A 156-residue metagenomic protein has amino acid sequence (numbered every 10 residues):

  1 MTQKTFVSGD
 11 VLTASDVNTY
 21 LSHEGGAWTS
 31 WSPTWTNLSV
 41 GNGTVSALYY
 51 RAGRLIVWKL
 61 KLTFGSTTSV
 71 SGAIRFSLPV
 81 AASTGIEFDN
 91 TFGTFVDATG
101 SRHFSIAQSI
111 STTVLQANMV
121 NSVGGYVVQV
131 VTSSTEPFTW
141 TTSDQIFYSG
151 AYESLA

Functional and structural regions predicted by a protein language model:
Q3-K4, S8-A14, N18-A156: Surface-exposed molecular-recognition determinants
